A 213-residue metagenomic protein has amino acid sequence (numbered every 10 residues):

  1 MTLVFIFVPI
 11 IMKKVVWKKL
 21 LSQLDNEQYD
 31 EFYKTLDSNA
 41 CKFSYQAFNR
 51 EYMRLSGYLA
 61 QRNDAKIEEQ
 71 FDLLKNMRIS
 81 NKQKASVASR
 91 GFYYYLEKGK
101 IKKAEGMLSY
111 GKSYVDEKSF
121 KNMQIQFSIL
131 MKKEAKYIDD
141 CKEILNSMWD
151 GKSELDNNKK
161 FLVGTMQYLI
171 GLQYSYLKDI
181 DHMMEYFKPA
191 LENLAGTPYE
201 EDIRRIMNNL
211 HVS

Functional and structural regions predicted by a protein language model:
I6-Q83, K98: N-terminal topogenic membrane-targeting module
V8, K42, I79, S119 (+2 more regions): Structural signature of alpha-solenoid helical repeat scaffolds
M12, A47, K84, E117 (+3 more regions): Residues that mark the junctions of alpha-helical repeat units in TPR/alpha-solenoid scaffolds
M12, L20-L24, L59-R62, Y93-L96 (+4 more regions): Hydrophobic/aromatic side-chain positions at a characteristic register within alpha-helices of tetratricopeptide repeats
K18, N49-S56, Q83-Y93, K121-M131 (+3 more regions): "A position-specific structural signal for the A-helix of alpha-solenoid helical repeats
E31-N39, D64-N76, K100-V115, K136-E154 (+1 more regions): Alpha-helical repeat scaffolds
A85-D139: Non-cytosolic head/periplasmic domains of membrane-anchored proteins
S147-S213: Long, non-transmembrane cytosolic or organellar matrix-exposed soluble domains/tails of integral membrane proteins
